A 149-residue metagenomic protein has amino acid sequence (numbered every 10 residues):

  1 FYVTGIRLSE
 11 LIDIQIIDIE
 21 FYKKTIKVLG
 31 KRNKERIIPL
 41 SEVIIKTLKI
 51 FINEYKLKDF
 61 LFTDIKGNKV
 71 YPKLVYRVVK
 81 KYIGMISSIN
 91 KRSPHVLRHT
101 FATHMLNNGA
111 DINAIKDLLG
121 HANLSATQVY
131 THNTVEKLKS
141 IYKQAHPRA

Functional and structural regions predicted by a protein language model:
V3, K81, R98-A122, V129: C-terminal catalytic core of tyrosine-transesterase DNA break-rejoin enzymes
T4, N68, N90, N108: Flexible coil/turn residues that form the inter-helical turn or adjacent wing/linker of helix-turn-helix
T4, S9, D13-I50, S125: Conserved tyrosine-mediated DNA breakage-rejoining catalytic core shared by Y-recombinases
I16, S41-I45, V75, H99 (+1 more regions): ATP/adenylate-binding site constellation spanning eukaryotic-like Ser/Thr protein kinases, ABC-transporter
R32, S125-P147: Catalytic-site neighborhood detector that most strongly recognizes the C-terminal catalytic loop/helix of tyrosine
S41-I89: Active-site/catalytic core of tyrosine-dependent DNA strand-transfer enzymes
K91-H95: Catalytic tyrosine of NAD(P)H-dependent dehydrogenase/reductases that use a Tyr as the general acid/base
